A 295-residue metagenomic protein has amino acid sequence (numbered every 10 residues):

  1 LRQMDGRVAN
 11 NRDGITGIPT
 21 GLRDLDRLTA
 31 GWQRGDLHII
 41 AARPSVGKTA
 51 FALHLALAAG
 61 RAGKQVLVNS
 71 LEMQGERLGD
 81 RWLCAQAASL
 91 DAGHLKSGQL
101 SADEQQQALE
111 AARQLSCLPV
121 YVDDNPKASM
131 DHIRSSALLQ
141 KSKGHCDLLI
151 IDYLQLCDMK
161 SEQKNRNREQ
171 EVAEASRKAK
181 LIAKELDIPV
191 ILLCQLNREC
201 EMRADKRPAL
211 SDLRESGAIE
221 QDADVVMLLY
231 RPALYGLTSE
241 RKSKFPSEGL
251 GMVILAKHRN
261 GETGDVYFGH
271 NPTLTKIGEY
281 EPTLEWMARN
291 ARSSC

Functional and structural regions predicted by a protein language model:
L1-R34, A88, Q105-Q106, E110-P119 (+4 more regions): Core recognition of P-loop NTPase motor domains used across DNA-transaction enzymes
R27, A58-H145, M159, V266-G269: Cytosolic-facing regulatory segments adjacent to core modules
A41-A42: The Walker A (P-loop) glycine that initiates the GxxxxGKT/S ATP-binding motif of P-loop NTPases
S45: Walker A (P-loop) phosphate-binding loop of P-loop NTPases
K48: Conserved lysine of the Walker
F51, L55: Hydrophobic positions on the alpha1 helix immediately C-terminal to the Walker A/P-loop
L67, C146-L192: Helical hairpin unit composed of two closely spaced alpha helices linked by a short loop
D103, R113, S129-C146, Q163 (+2 more regions): C-terminal regions of RecA-like/P-loop NTPase motor modules
